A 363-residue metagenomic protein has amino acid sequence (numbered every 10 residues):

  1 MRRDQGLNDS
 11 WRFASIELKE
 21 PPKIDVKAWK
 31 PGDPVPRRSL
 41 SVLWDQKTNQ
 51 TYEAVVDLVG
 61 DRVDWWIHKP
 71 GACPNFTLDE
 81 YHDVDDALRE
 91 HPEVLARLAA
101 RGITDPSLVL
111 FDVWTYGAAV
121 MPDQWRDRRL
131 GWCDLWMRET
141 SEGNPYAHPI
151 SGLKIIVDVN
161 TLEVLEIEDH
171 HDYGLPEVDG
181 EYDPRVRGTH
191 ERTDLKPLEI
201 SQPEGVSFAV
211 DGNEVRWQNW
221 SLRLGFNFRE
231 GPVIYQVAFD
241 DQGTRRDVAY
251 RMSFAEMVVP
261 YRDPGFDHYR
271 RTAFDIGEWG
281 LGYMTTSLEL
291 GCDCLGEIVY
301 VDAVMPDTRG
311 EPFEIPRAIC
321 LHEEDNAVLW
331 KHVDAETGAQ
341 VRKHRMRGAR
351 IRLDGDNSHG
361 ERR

Functional and structural regions predicted by a protein language model:
M1-R2, L88: Long, charge-rich boundary regions
R2-K47: N-terminal-proximal low-complexity accessory segments that begin disordered and transition into the first
G6, V35, Q46-N49, V59-G60 (+2 more regions): Short, solvent-exposed loop/edge-beta patches enriched in aromatic
W11-S15, R62-V63, V164, I234: A structural signal for short, hydrophobic beta-strand segments that form beta-sheets in beta-rich/all-beta domains
L40-K69, K154-V157: Amphipathic N-proximal alpha-helical interface segments
C73-R363: Beta-strand/loop-rich accessory regions of lumenal/periplasmic or secreted enzymes, predominantly carbohydrate-active
